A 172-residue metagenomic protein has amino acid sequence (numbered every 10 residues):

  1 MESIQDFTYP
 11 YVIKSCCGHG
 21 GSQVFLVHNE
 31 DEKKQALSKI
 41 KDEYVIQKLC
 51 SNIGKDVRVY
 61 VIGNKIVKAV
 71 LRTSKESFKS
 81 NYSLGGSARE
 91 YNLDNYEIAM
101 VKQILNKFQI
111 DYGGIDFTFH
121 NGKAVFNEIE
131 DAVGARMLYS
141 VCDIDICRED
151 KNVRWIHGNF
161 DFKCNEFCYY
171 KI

Functional and structural regions predicted by a protein language model:
M1-G54, N95-I98: Active-site nucleotide/adenylate-binding loops and adjacent lid/helix of ATP-dependent enzymes
Y11, V45, K65-K68, G113 (+1 more regions): Protein kinase-like catalytic core scaffold
C16, L49-C50, Y60, D116-T118 (+1 more regions): Anionic group-transfer/hydrolysis microenvironments
Q23-L26, A36, V57-R58, V70-L71 (+1 more regions): A short secondary-structure junction signal
F25-H28, V61-I62, N127: Short beta-strand-to-turn element immediately C-terminal to the catalytic PLP-Schiff-base lysine in fold type I
I40-D42, S51, I62-E76, N81: Catalytic core of tubulin tyrosine ligase-like
F78-F126, N159-Y169: A long amphipathic alpha-helix within ATP-dependent nucleotide-binding catalytic cores
H120-I172: C-terminal active-site "lid" helix and adjoining low-complexity regulatory extension at the edge of ATP-using catalytic
